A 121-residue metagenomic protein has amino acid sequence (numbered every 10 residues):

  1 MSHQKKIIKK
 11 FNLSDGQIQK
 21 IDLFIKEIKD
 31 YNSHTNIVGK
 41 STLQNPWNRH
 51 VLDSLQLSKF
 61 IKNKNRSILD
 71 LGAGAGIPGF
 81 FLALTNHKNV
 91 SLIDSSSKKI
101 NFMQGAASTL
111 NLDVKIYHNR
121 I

Functional and structural regions predicted by a protein language model:
M1-N65, L69, G105-D113: Class I SAM-dependent transferase core
L55-I121: Conserved SAM/SAH cofactor-binding pocket of Class I
